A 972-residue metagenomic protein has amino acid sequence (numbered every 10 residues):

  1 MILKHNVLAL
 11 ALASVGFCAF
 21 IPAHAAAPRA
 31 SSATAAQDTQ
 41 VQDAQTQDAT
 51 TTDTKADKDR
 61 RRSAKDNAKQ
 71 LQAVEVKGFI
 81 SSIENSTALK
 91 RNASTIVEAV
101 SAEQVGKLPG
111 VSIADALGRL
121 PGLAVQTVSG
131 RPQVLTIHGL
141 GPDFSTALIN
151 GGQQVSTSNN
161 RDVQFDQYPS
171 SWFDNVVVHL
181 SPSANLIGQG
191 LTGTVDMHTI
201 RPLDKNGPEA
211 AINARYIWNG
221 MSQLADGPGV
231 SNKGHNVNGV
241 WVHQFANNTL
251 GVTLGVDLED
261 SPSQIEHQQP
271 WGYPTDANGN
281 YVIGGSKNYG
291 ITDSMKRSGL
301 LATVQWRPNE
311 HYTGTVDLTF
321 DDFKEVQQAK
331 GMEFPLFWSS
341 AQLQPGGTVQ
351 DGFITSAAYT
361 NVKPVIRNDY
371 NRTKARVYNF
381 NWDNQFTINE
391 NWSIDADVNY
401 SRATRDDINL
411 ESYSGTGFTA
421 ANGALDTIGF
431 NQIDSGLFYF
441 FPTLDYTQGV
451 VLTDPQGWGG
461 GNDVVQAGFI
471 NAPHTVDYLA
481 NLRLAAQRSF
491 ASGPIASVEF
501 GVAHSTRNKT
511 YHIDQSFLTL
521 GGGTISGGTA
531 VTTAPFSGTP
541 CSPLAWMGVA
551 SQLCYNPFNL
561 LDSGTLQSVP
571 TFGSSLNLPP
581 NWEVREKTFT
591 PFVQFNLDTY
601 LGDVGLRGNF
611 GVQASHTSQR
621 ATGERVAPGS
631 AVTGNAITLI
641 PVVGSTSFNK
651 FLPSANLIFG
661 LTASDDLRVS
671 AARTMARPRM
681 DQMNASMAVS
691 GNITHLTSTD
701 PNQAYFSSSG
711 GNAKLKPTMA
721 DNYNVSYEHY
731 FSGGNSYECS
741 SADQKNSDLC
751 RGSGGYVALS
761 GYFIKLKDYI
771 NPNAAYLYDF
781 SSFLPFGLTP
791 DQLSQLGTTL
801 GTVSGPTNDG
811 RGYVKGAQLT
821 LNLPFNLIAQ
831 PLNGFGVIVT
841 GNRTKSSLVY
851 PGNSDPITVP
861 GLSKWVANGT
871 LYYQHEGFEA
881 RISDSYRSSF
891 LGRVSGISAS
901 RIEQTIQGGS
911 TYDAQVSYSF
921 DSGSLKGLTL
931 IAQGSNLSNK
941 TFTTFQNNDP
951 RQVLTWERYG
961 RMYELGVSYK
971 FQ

Functional and structural regions predicted by a protein language model:
Q72-L108, V134, P142-S145, G152: N-terminal periplasmic "start-of-domain" segments of outer-membrane beta-barrel proteins
L89, A114-Q153: Extracytoplasmic beta-strand/coil segments of soluble accessory domains associated with Gram-negative outer-membrane
Q153-L180, G229-N232, G239: Short acidic/polar hinge/loop motifs at secondary-structure boundaries that mediate gating or recognition
Q154, Y168-N213, I265, A829: A beta-strand signature from Gram-negative outer-membrane beta-barrel systems, especially the internal plug domain
G229-S339, R372-N389, P653-A655: Transmembrane beta-barrel wall of Gram-negative outer-membrane proteins
V362-V377, P580-E586, M675-S760, I764-K765 (+4 more regions): Outer-membrane beta-barrel signature, preferentially recognizing the C-terminal barrel domain of Gram-negative
E738, A742-R751, Y762-L766, I770-L777 (+2 more regions): Gram-negative outer-membrane beta-barrel transporters
S747-G754, S888-S895, Y918-Q972: C-terminal beta-signal and adjacent terminal beta-strands/loops of Gram-negative outer-membrane beta-barrel proteins
